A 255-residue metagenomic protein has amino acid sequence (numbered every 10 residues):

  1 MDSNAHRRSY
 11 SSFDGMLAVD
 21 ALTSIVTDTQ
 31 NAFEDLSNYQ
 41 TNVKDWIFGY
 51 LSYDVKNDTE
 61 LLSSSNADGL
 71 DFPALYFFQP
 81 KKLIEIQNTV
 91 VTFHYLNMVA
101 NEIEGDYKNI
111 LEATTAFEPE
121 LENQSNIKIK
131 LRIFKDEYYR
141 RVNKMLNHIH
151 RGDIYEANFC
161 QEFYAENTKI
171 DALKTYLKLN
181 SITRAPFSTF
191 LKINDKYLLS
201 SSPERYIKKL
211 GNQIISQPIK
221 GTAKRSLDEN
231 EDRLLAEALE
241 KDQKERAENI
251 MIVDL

Functional and structural regions predicted by a protein language model:
M1-L255: Extended alpha-helical targeting/anchoring segments, especially N-terminal organellar/secretory targeting helices
